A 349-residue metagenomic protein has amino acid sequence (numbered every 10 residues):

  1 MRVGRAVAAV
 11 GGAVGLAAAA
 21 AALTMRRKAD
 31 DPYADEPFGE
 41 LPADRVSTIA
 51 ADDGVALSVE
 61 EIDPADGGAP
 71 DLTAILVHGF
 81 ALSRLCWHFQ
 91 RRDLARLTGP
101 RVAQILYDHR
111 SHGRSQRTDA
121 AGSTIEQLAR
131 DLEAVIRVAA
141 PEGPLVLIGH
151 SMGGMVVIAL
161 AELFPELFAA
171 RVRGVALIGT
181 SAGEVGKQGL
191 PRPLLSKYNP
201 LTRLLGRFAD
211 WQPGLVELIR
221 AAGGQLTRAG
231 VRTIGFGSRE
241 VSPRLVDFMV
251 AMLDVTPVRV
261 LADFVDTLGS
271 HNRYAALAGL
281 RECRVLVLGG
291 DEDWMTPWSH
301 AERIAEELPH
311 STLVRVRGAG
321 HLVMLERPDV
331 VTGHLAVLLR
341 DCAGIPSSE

Functional and structural regions predicted by a protein language model:
R2-R27: Hydrophobic alpha-helical topogenic segments used for membrane insertion/localization
V55, E60-R117, V138: Conserved HGGG/HGGXW glycine-rich cap/lid loop of the alpha/beta-hydrolase fold
D63-D66, A103-F168, G333: Active-site loop/oxyanion-hole signature of alpha/beta-hydrolase fold enzymes
E162, E166-E217: Flexible "cap/lid" loop of the alpha/beta hydrolase fold
Q212-G279: Conserved alpha/beta-hydrolase catalytic His-Asp/Glu region
L268, D291-T296: Acidic catalytic loop of the alpha/beta-hydrolase fold
L280-R281, V287-G289, D293: Short beta-strand/loop motif that positions the catalytic acidic residue of the alpha/beta-hydrolase fold
E302, E306-E349: Catalytic active-site module of serine/aspartate enzymes centered on a nucleophile-bearing elbow/loop
